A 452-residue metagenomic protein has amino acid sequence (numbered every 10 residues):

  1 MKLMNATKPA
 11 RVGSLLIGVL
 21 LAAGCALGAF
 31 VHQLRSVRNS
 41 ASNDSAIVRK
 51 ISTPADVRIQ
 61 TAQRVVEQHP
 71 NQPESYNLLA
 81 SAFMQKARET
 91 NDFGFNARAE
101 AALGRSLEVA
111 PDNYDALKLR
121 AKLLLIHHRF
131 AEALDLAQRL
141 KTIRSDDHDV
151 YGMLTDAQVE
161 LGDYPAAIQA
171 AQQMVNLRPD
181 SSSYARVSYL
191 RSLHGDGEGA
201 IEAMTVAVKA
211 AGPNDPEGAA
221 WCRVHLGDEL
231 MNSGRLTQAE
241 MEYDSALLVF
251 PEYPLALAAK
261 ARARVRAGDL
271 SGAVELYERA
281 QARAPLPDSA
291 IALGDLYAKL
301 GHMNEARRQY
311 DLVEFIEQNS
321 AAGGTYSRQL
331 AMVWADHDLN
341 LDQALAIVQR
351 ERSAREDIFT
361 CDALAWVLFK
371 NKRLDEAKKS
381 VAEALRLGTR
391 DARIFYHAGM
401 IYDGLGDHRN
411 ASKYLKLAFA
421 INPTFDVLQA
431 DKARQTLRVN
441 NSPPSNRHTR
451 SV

Functional and structural regions predicted by a protein language model:
R11-A110, Y114-D115, D135, P423-T424 (+1 more regions): N-terminal leader/linker segments that initiate helical-solenoid repeat arrays
P70, P111, S145, R178-P179 (+7 more regions): Short coil turns that delineate tetratricopeptide repeat
E74, S81, D115, D149 (+9 more regions): Start-of-helix register in tetratricopeptide repeats
L78, L119, M153, R186 (+8 more regions): Canonical tetratricopeptide repeat
S81, R88, K122, D156 (+8 more regions): Residue-level recognition of tetratricopeptide repeat
K86, T90-F93, H127, L161 (+7 more regions): Structural motif corresponding to the intra-repeat A-B loop/turn of tetratricopeptide repeats
